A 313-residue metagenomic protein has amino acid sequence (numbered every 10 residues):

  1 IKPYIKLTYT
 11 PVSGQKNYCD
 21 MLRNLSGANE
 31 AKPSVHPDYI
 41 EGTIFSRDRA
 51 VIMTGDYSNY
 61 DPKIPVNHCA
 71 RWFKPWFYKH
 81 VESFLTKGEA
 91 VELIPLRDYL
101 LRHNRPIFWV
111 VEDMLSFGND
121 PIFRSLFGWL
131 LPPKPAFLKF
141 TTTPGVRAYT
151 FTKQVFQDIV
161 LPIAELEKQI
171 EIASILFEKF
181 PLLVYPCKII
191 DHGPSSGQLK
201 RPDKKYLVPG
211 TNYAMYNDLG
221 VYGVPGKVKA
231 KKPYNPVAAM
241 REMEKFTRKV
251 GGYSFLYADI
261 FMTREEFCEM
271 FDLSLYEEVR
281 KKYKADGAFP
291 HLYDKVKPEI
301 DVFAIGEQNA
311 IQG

Functional and structural regions predicted by a protein language model:
I1-G313: Noncatalytic alpha-helical scaffold of FAD-dependent oxidoreductases
